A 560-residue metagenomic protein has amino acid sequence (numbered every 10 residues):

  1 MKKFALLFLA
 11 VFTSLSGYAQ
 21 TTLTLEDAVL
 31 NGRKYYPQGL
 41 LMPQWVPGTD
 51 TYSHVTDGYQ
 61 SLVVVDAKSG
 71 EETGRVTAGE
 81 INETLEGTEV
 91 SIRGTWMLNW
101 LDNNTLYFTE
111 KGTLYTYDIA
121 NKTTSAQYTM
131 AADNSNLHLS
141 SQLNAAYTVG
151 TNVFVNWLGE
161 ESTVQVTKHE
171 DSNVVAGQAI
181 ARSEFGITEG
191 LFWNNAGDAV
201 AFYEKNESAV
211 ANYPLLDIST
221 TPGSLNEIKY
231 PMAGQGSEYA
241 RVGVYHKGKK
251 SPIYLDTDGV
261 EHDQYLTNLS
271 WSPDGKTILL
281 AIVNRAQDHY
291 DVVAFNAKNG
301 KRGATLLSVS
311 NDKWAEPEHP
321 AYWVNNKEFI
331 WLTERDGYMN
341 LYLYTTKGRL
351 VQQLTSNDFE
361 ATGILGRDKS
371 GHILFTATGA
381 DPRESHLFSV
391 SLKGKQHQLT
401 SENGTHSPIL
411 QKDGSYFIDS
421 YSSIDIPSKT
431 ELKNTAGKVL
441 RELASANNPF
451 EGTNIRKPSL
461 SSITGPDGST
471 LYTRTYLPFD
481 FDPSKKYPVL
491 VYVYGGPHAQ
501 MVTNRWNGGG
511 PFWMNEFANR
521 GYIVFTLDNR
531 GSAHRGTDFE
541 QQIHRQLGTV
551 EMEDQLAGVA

Functional and structural regions predicted by a protein language model:
M1-L23: Bacterial Sec-dependent N-terminal signal peptides
K3, L216-D217, S224-N226, A233-G234 (+10 more regions): Short, intrinsically disordered/low-complexity patches at protein termini and at juxtamembrane boundaries
K3, S14, Y338, Q500-V502: Intrinsically disordered, low-complexity peptide-like regions
F8-L9, A28, G536, M552: A periodicity- and composition-biased signal for non-globular, repetitive helical segments
L9, T73, S125, G303 (+2 more regions): Active-site-proximal flexible loops/turns
A19-S407, S415-Y416, I426, L432-K433: Beta-propeller folds
A211-N212, S407-A560: Serine-hydrolase catalytic core recognition
